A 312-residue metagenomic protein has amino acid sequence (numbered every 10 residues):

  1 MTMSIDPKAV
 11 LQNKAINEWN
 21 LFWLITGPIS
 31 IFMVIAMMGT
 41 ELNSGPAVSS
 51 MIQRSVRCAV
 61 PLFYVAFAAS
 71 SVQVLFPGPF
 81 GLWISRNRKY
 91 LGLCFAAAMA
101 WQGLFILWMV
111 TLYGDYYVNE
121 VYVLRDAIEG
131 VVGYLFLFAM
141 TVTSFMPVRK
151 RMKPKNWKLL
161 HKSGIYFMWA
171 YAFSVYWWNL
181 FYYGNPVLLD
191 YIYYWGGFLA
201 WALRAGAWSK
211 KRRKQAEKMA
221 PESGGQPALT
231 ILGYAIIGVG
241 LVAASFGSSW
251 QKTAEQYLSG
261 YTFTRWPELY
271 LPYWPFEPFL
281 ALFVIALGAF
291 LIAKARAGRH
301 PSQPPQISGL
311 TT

Functional and structural regions predicted by a protein language model:
T2-T312: Membrane-embedded alpha-helical bundles that constitute the cytochrome b-like, heme-associated redox core of multi-pass
